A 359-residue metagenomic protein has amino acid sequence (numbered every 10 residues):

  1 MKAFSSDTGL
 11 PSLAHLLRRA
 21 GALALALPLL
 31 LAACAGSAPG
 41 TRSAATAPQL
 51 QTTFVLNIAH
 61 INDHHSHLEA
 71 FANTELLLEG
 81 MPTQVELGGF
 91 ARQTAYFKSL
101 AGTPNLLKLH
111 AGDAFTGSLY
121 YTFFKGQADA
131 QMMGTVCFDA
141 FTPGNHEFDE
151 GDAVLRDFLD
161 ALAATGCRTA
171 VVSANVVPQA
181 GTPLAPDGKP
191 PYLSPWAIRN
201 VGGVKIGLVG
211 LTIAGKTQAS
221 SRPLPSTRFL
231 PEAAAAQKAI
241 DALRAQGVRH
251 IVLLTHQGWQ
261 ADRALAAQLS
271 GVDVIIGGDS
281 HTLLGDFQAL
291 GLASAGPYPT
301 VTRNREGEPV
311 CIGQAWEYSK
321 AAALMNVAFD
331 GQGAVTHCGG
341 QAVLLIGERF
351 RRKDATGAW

Functional and structural regions predicted by a protein language model:
K2, D7, C34-E348: Acidic, metal/ion-coordinating pockets
K2-R19: Bacterial Sec-dependent N-terminal signal peptides
L13-A14, L30, T41: Intrinsically disordered, low-complexity segments enriched in proline/serine/threonine
A20-A32: Bacterial N-terminal signal peptides
D354: Conserved, carboxylate-rich catalytic/transport cores that coordinate ions
A358-W359: Charged, amphipathic alpha-helical linkers/stalks
